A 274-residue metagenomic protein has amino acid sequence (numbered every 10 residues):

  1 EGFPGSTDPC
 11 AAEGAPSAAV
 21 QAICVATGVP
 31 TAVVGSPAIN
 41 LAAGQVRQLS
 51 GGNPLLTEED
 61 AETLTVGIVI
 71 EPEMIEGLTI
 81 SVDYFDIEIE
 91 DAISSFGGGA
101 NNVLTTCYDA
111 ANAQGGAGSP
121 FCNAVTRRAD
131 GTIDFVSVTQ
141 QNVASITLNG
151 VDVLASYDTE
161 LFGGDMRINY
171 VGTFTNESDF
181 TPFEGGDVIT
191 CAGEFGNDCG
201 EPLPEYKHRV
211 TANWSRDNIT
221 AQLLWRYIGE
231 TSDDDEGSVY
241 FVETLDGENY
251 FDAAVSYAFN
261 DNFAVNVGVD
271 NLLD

Functional and structural regions predicted by a protein language model:
E1-G2, I89-T106, S178-G186, D233-G237: Outer-membrane beta-barrel and related beta-rich outer-membrane complex signature in Gram-negative bacteria
E1-I80, V136-V151, P202-E205: Outer-membrane beta-barrel signature, preferentially recognizing the C-terminal barrel domain of Gram-negative
Q45-V46, G51-N53, T57, Y84-D165: Outer membrane beta-barrel strand-and-loop segments of large Gram-negative receptors, especially TonB-dependent
E59, V69-E73, S156-E160, N213-D217 (+3 more regions): Structural signature of outer-membrane beta-barrel channels/translocons
V66-I68, I80-V82, A155, I168-Y170 (+4 more regions): Membrane-embedded beta-strand positions of outer-membrane beta-barrel proteins
I75-I80, G163-M166, N218-Q222, D261-V265: Repeated loop/turn-to-beta-strand initiation elements of outer-membrane beta-barrel proteins
E88-E90, N176-D179, W225-D234, Y257-D274: C-terminal beta-signal and adjacent terminal beta-strands/loops of Gram-negative outer-membrane beta-barrel proteins
I133-D152, T159-N249: C-terminal extracellular loops and terminal segments of Gram-negative outer membrane beta-barrel proteins
